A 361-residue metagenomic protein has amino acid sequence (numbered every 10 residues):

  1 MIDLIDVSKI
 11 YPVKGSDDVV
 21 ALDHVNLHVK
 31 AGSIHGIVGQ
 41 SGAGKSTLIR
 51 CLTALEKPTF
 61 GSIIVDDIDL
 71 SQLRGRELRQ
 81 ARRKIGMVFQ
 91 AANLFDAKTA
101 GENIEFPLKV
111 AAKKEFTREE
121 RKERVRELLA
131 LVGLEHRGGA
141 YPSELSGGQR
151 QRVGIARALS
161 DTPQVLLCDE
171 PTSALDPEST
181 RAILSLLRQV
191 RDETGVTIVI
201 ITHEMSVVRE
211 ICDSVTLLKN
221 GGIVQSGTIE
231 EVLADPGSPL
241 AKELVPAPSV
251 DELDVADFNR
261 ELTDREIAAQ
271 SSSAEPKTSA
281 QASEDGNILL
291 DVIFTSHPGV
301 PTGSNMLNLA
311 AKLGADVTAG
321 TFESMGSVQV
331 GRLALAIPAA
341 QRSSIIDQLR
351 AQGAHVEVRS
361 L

Functional and structural regions predicted by a protein language model:
T53: Helix-to-loop junction immediately C-terminal to a conserved catalytic motif
I68-D69, E105, K109-A112, R118-H136: Conserved ABC ATPase "signature" region
L70-G86, V110, R118, V232-P236: ABC ATPase NBD coupling module
A140-S143, S160-D161: Conserved signature/switch motifs of ABC ATPase nucleotide-binding domains
L166-D169: Catalytic Walker B motif of ABC-type/P-loop ATPase nucleotide-binding domains
V208-E210: A short, surface-exposed alpha-helical micro-motif characterized by mixed small hydrophobic and charged/polar residues
S226-G227, D235: ABC ATPase "signature
